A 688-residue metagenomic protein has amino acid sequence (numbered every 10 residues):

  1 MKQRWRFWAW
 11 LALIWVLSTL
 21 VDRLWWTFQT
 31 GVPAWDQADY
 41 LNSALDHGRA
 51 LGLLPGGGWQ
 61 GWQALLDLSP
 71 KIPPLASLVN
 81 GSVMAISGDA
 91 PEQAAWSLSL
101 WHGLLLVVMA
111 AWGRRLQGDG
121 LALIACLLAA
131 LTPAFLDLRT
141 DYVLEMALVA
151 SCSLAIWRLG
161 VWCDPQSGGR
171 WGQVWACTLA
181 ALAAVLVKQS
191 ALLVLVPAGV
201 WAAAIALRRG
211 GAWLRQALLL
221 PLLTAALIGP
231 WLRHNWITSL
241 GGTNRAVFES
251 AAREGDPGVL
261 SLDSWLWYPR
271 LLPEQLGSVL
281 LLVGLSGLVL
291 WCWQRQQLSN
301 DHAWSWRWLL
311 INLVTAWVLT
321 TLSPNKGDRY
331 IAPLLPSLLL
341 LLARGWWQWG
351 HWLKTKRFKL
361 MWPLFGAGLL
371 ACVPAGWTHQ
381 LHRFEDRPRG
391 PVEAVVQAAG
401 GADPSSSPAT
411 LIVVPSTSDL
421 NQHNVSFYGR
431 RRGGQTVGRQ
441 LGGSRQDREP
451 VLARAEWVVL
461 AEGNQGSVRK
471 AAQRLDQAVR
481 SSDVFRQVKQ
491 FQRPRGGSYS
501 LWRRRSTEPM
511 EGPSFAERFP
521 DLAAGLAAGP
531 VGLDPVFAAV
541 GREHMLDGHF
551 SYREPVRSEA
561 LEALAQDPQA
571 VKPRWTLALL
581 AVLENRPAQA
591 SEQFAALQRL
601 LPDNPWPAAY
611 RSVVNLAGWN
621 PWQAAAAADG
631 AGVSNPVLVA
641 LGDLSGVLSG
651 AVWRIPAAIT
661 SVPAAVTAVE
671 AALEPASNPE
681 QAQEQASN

Functional and structural regions predicted by a protein language model:
M1, A12, L222-A225, V314 (+1 more regions): Signature aromatic-anchored transmembrane alpha helix within multi-pass, membrane-resident enzymes that catalyze glycan
R4-Q37, L131, L222-I237, A371-P374: Transmembrane signal-anchor helices characteristic of membrane glycosylation enzymes that use polyprenol
T27-A38, L51-S77, E92, E254 (+1 more regions): Membrane-proximal lumenal/periplasmic loop motifs of glycosylation machinery
Y40-A50, A183, V187, V194-S305 (+3 more regions): Transmembrane-lumen/periplasm boundary regions of multi-pass, lipid-linked membrane glycan transferases
Q93-L116, L154, R158, V289-R295: Transmembrane-helix motifs of polytopic, lipid-linked glycan transferases
A95-L98, A134-L148, G327-D328: Short acidic/glycine- and proline-prone juxtamembrane loop motifs at membrane-interface regions of multi-pass membrane
R115-L116, S153-A176, A184, L290-W291 (+1 more regions): Membrane-interface transmembrane helices that cradle and orient dolichyl/undecaprenyl
V396-A409, F427-N688: C-terminal luminal/periplasmic domains and tails of membrane-associated envelope-modifying transferases
